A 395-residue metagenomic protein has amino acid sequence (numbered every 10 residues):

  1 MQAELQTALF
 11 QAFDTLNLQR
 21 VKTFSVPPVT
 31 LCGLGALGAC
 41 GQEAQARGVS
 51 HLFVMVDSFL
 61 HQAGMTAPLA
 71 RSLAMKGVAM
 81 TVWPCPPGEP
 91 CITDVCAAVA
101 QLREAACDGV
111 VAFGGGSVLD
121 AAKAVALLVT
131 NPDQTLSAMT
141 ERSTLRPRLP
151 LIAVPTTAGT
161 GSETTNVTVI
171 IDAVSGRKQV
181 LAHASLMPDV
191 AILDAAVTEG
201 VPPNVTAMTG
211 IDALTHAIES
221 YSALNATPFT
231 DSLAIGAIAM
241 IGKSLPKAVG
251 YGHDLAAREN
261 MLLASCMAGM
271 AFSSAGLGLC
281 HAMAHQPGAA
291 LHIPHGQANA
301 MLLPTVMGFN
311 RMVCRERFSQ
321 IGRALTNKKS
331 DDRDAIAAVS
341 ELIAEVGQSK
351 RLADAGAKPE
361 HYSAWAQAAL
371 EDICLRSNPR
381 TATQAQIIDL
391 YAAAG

Functional and structural regions predicted by a protein language model:
Q2-G109, L352: ATP/NTP phosphate-donor binding region
L37-C40, Q62-M65, I92-T93, S117-A122 (+3 more regions): Short glycine/serine/threonine-rich phosphate/pyrophosphate-binding segments that cradle anionic phosphate groups
T93-A196: Glycine/threonine-rich beta-strand-loop-alpha-helix active-site module that forms ligand/phosphate-binding
G159, C266-N299, D372-R376: Glycine-rich phosphate/pyrophosphate-binding beta-alpha loops
V167-A275, A385: Carboxylate- and glycine-rich phosphate/diphosphate-binding segment that chelates Mg2+/Mn2+
A290-H361: Gly/Pro-rich interdomain helix-loop hinge
P359-G395: Short, amphipathic C-terminal "tail helix"
